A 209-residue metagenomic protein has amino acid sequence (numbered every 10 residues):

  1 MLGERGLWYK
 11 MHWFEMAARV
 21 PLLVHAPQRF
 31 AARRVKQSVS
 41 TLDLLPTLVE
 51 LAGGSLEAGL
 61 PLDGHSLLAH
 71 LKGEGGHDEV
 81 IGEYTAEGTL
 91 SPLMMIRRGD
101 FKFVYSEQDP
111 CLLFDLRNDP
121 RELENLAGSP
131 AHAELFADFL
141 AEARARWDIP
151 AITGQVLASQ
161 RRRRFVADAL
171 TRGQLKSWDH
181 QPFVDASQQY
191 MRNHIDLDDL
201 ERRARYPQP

Functional and structural regions predicted by a protein language model:
M1-E4, F30, L42-D43, E50-L116 (+4 more regions): C-terminal cap/loop subdomain of S1 sulfatases and analogous C-terminal strand-loop tails that border
M1-R33, Q37-S40: Histidine-centered active-site microenvironments of extracellular/periplasmic hydrolases and transferases
E4, N125-G128: Phosphate-coordinating loops and pocket residues in cytosolic domains that bind phosphorylated ligands
W8, G73, S129-H132: A short linear boundary/processing microfeature
P21-L22, L44, F103, F139: Generic structural signal for small/hydrophobic residues in well-ordered secondary structure, especially within
A32-K36, S55, A127: Conserved short-loop catalytic and cofactor-binding motifs
G128-P209: Long, internal low-complexity/basic segments
